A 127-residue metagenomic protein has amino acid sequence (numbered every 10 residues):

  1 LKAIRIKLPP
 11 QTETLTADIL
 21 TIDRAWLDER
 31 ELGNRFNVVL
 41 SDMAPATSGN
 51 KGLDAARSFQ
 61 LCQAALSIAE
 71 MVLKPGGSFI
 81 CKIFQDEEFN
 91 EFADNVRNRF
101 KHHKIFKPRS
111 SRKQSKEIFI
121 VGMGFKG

Functional and structural regions predicted by a protein language model:
L1-T47: S-adenosyl-L-methionine
T12, G76-G77: Surface-exposed loop/turn positions
D28, K51-L53, F92-D94: Short amphipathic alpha-helical segments
T47-S58: Glycine/threonine-rich flexible loop motifs
R57-P75: A short glycine-rich, Lys/Arg-flanked "PGG" loop and its adjoining helix->strand segment in the class I
S78-K82: Short catalytic-loop micro-motif centered on adjacent basic/acidic residues
I83-G127: Class I S-adenosyl-L-methionine
